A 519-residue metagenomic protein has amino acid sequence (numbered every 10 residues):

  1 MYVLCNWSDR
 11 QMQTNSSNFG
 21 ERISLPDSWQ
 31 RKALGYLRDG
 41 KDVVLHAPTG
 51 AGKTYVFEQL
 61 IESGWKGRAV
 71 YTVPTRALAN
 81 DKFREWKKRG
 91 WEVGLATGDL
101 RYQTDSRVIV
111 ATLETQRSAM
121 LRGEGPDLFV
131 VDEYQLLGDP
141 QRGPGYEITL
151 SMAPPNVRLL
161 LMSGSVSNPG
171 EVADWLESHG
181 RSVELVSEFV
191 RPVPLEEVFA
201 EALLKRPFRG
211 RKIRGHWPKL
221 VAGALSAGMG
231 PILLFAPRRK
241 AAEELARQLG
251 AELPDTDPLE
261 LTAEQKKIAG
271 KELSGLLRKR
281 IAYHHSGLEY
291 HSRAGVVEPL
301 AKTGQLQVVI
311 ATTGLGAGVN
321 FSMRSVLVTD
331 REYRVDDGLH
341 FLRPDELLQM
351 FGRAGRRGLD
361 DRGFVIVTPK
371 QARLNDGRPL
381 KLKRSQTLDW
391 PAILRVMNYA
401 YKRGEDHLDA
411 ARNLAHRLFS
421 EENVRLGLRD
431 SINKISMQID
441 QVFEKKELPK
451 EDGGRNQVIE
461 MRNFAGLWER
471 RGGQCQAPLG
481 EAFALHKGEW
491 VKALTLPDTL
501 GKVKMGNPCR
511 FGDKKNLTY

Functional and structural regions predicted by a protein language model:
M1-G35, D39-V43, A251-R278: Helicase-associated low-complexity/disordered flanking segments
G40-F57: Walker A/P-loop
V70-T97, L233-V308, D336-D345, Q476-L479 (+1 more regions): Conserved C-terminal RecA-like helicase domain
G98-D127: Conserved helix/coil segment N-terminal to the catalytic DExD/H
R122-L160: SF2 helicase catalytic motif II
S151, R158, S165-V166, E171-Q248 (+2 more regions): Conserved interdomain linker/interface between the two RecA-like ATPase lobes of SF2 helicase motors
S325, E332, R343-P379: Conserved segment of the helicase C-terminal RecA-like domain
M397-Y519: Non-catalytic terminal extensions of ATP-dependent helicases
